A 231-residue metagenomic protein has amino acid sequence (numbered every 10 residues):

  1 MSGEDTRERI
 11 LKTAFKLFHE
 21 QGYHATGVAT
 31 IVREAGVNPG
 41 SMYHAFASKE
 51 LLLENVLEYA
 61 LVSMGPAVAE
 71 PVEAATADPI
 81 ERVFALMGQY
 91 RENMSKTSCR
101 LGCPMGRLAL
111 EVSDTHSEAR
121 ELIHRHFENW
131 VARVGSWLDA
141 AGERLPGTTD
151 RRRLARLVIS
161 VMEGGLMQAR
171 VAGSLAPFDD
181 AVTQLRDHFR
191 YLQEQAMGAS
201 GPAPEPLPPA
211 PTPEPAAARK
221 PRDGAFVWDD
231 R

Functional and structural regions predicted by a protein language model:
T6-R9, T13-L51, N55: Helix-turn-helix
N55, A69-L101, R151, A155-V158: Hydrophobic alpha-helical connector segments
E58-G65: Short, basic, alpha-helical segments at the C-terminal edge of helix-turn-helix-like DNA-binding modules
E81, E121-R125, A140-I159, G173-A176 (+1 more regions): All-alpha amphipathic helical-bundle segments outside canonical DNA-binding/catalytic cores that form hydrophobic
R82, T97-E121: Amphipathic alpha-helical segments used for helix-helix packing
N93-K96, I159-P177, H188-G198: Amphipathic C-terminal alpha-helical segment
L101, G106, T148-Q168, Q184-H188: Hydrophobic alpha-helical segments that form the core of small-molecule binding pockets and/or dimer interfaces
T115-S117, F127-R152, Y191-E205, R219: Hydrophobic alpha-helical bundle segments that form small-molecule/ligand-binding pockets
